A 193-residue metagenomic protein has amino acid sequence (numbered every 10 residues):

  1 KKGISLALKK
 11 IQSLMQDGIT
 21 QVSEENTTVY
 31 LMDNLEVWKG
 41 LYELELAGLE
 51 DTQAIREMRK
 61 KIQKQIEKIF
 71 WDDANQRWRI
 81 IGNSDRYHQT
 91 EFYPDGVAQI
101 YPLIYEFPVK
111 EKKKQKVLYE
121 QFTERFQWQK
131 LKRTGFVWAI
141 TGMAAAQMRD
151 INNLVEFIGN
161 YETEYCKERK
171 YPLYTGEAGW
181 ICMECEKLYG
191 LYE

Functional and structural regions predicted by a protein language model:
K1-K39, A47-W138, A146: Extended ligand-binding clefts on enzyme/binding-domain cores
E91-K110, W138-E193: C-terminal capping/lid segments that line or modulate ligand- or cofactor-binding pockets
